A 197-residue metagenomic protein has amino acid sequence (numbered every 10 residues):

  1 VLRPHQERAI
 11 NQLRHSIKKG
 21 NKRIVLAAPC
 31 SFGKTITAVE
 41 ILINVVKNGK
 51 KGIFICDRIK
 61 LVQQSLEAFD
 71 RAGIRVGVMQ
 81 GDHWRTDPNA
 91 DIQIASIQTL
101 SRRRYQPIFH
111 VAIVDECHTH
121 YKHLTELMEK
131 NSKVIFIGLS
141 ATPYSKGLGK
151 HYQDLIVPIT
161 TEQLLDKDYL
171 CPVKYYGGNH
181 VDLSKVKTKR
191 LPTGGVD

Functional and structural regions predicted by a protein language model:
V1-A27: Conserved pre-motif I regulatory segment
K19, L42, V186-D197: Conserved interdomain hinge at the start of the Helicase C-terminal
K19-I41: Walker A/P-loop
T35-T37, N44-R71: Conserved Walker A/P-loop ATP-binding site and its immediately adjacent core in helicase/helicase-like ATPase domains
K50-K51, N89-I92, F109-V111, S132-I137: Loop/turn-to-beta-strand initiation segments
F69-Y105: Inter-Walker segment of RecA-like/P-loop motor cores
I92-L127: Conserved RecA-like ASCE ATPase "motif II neighborhood" in helicase/translocase motors
E116-Y175: Post-DEXD/H (motif II) to motif III coupling segment of the RecA-like Helicase ATP-binding lobe
